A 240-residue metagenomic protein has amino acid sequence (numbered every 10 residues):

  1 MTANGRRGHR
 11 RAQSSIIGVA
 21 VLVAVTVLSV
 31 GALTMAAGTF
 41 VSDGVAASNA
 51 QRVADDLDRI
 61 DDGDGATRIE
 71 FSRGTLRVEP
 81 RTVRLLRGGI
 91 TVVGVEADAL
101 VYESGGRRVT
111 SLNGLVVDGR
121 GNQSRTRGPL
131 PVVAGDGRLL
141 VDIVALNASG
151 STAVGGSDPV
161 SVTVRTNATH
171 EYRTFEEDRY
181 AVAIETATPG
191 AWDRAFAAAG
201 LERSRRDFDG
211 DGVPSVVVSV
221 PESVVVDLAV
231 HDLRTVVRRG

Functional and structural regions predicted by a protein language model:
M1-D61: Hydrophobic alpha-helical segments
I16-I17, I60, I69, I90 (+3 more regions): Weak global preference for isoleucine
A36-L130, N147, A168: Extracellular/luminal recognition modules and glycoprotein regions
V93-S223, G240: Intrinsically disordered, low-complexity regions enriched in Pro/Ser/Thr/Gly and acidic residues
V224-G240: Short, low-complexity, Pro/Ser/Thr/Gly-rich segments in the mature regions of secreted, periplasmic
